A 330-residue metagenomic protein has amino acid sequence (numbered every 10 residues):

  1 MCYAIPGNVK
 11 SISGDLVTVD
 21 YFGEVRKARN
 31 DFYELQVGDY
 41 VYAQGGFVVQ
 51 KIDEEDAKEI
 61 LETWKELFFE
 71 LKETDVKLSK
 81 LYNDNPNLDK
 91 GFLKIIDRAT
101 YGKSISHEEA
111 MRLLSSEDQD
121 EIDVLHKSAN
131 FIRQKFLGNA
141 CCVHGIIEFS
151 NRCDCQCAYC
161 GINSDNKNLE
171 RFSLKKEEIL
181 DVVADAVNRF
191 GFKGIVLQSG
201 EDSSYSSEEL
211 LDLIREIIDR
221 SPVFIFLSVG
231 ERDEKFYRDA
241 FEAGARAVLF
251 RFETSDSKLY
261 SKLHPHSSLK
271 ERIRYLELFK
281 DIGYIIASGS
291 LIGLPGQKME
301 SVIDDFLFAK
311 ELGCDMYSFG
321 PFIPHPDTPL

Functional and structural regions predicted by a protein language model:
M1-A43, V48-F68: Exposed beta-strand/loop interface patches that mediate assembly or binding
D53-E55, E59-V143: Flexible, acidic/Gly-rich N-terminal and inter-domain linker regions that tether and position cofactor-handling modules
G102, A129, C157, F250 (+2 more regions): Conserved, mostly hydrophobic/aromatic
L125-D165, L174-G194: N-terminal pre-triad scaffold of radical SAM enzymes
I146, N163-K176, F226-R232, L294-M299: Active-site mouth loops of central-metabolism enzymes
R189-L276, D281-I285, L294-P295: Conserved SAM/AdoMet-binding glycine-rich loop
A247, K270-T328: Conserved C-terminal portion of the radical SAM core fold that forms the substrate/S-adenosylmethionine-binding
